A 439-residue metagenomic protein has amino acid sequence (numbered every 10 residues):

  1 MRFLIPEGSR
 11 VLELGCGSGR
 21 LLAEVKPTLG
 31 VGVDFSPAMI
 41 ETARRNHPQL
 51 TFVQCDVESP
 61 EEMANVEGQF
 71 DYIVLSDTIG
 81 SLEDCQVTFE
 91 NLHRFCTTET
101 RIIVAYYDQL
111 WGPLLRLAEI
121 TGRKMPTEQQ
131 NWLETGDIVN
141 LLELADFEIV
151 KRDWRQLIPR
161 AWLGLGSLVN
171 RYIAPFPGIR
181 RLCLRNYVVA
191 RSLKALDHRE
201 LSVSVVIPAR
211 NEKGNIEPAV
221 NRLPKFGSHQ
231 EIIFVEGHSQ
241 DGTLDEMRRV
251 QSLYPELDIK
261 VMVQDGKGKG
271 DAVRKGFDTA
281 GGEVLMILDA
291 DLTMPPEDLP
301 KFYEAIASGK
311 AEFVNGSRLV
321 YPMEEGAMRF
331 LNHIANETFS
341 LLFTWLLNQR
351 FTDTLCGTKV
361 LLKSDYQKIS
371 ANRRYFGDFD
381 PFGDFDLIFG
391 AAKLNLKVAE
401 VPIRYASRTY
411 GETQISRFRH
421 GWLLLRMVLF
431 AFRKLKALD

Functional and structural regions predicted by a protein language model:
S18-S59: Class I SAM-dependent methyltransferase SAM/SAH-binding core
V53, L244-T279: Conserved donor nucleotide-binding strand/loop of the catalytic core
Q86-T98: A short glycine-rich, Lys/Arg-flanked "PGG" loop and its adjoining helix->strand segment in the class I
E99-Y106: Conserved beta-strand signature within the Rossmann-like core of class I S-adenosyl-L-methionine
W111-N131, Q264-T279, P296-G377, P381 (+2 more regions): Acceptor/aglycone-binding surface of glycosyltransferases and processive sugar-polymer synthases
N170-V203, I207, E212-G214, P218-K225 (+1 more regions): Hydrophobic helical membrane-anchoring modules
E236-D245: A conserved acidic beta->alpha catalytic loop
L285: Short aromatic/hydrophobic "clamp" motif used to bind/position activated sugar donors
